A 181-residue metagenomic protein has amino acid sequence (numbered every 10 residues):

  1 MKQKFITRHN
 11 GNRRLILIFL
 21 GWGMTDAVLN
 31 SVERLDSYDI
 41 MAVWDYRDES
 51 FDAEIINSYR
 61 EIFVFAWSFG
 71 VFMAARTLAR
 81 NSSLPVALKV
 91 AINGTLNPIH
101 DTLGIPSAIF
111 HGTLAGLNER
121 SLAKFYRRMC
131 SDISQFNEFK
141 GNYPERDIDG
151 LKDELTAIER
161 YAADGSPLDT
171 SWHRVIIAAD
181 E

Functional and structural regions predicted by a protein language model:
M1-S50: Conserved HGGG/HGGXW glycine-rich cap/lid loop of the alpha/beta-hydrolase fold
H9-G11, N81-L84, G165-S171: Short, conserved loop/helix-junction motifs that constitute active-site signature segments in enzyme catalytic cores
L17-W22, W67, I176-A178: The conserved beta1-alpha1 loop
N30, A74-A79: Short, hydrophobic alpha-helix immediately C-terminal to the catalytic nucleophile
F65-A75: Gly/Ala-rich beta-loop-alpha elbow adjacent to hydrolase catalytic centers
R80-G116, L151-A163: Flexible "cap/lid" loop of the alpha/beta hydrolase fold
P98-G141: Helix-rich cap/lid subdomain of alpha/beta-hydrolase
D153-E181: Conserved serine/cysteine hydrolase catalytic core
